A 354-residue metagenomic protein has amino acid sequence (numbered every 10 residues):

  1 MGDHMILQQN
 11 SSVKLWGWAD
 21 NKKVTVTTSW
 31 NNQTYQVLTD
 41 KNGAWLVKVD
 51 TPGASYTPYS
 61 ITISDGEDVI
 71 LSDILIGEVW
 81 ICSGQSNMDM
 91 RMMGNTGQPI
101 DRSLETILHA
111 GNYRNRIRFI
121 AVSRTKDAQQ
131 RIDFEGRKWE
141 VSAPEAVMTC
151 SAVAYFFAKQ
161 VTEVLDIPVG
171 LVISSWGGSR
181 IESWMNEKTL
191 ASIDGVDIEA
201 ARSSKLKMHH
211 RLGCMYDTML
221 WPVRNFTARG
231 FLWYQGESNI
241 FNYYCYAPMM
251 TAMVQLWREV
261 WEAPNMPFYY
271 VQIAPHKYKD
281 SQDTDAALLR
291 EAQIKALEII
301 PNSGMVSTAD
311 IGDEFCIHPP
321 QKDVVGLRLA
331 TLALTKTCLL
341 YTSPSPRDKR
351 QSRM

Functional and structural regions predicted by a protein language model:
M1-D20, I74-C82, D89, T331-L340: Non-catalytic, glycine-rich low-complexity segments
D20-S83: Extended acidic/polar, glycine-enriched regions that form or flank non-catalytic beta-rich accessory modules
T96-V141, L165-K205, H210-R211: Surface-exposed loop and adjacent secondary-structure segments within mature catalytic domains
L165-G170, F226-G230, A263-F268, I299-G304: Loop/turn elements at helix/coil->beta-strand transitions in domains of secreted/extracellular proteins
H210-P222, T251-L256, T284-I294: Alpha-helical scaffolding within the catalytic cores of extracellular/periplasmic polymer-degrading hydrolases
E291-M305, G312-L340: Catalytic cores of secreted or luminal carbohydrate-active enzymes
Y341-D348: Conserved small/polar residues in nucleotide/adenosyl-binding loops
D348, S352-M354: Positively charged, low-complexity/disordered segments
